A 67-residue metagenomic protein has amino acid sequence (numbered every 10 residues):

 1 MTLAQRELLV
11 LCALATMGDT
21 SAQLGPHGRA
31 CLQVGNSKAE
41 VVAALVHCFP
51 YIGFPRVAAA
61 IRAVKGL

Functional and structural regions predicted by a protein language model:
M1-L67: Hydrophobic alpha-helical segments
